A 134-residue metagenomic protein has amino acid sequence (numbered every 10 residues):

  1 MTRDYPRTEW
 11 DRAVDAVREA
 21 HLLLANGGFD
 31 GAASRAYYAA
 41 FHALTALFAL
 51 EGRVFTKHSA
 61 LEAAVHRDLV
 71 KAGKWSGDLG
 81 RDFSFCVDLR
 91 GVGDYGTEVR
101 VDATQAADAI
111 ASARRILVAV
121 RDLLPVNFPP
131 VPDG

Functional and structural regions predicted by a protein language model:
M1-G134: Terminal alpha-helical segments
